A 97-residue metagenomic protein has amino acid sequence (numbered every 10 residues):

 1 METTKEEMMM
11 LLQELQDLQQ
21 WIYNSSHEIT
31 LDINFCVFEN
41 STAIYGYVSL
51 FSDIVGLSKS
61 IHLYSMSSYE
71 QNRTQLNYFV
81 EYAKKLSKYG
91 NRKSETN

Functional and structural regions predicted by a protein language model:
M1-S41, L57-S58, S65-N97: Negatively charged, low-complexity tracts enriched in Asp/Glu with abundant Ser/Thr
T42-V55: Amphipathic beta-strand/beta-sheet edge segments enriched in Tyr/Trp
